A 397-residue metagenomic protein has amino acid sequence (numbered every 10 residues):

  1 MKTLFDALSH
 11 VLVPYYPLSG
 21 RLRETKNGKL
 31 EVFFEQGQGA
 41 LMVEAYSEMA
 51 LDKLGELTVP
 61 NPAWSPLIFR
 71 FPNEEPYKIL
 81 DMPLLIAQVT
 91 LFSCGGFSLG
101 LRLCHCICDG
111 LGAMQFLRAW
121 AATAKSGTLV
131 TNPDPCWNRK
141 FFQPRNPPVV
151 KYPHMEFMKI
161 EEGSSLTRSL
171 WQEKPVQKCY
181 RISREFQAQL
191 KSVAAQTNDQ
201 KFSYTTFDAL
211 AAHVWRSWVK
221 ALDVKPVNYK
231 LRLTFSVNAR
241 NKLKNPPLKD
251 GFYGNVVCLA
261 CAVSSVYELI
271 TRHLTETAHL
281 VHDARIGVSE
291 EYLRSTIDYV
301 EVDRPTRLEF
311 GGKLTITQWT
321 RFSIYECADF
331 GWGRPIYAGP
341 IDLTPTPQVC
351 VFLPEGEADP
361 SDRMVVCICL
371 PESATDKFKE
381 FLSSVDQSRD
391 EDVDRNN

Functional and structural regions predicted by a protein language model:
M1-I324: Soluble acyl-CoA-dependent acyltransferase catalytic core bearing the H(X)4D motif
K78, N396-N397: Domain-scale detector for complete catalytic domains at protein termini or as standalone homologs
E309-D394: Low-complexity, glycine/alanine/valine/leucine- and proline-rich hydrophobic stretches
